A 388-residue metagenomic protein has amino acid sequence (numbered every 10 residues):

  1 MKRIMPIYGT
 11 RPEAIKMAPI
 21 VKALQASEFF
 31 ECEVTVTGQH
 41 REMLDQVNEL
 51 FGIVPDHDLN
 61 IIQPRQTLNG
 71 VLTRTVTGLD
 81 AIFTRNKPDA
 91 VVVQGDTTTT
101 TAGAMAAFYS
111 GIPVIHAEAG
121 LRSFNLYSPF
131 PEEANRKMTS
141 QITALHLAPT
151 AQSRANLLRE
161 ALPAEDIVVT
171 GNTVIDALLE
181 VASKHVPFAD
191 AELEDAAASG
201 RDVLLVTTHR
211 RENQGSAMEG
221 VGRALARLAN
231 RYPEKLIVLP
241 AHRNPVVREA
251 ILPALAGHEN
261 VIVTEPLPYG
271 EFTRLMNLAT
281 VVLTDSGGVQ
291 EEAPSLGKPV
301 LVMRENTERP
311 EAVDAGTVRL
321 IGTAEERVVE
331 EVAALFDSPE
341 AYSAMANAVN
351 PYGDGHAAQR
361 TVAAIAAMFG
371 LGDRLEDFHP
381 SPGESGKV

Functional and structural regions predicted by a protein language model:
M1-L239, N244-V388: Nucleotide-activated sugar donor-binding and catalytic core shared by glycosyltransferases and related lipid-linked
